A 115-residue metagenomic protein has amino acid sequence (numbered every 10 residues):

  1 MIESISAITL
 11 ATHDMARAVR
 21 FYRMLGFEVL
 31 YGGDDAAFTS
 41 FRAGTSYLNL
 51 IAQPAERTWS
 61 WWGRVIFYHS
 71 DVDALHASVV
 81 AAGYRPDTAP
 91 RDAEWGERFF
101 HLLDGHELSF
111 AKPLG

Functional and structural regions predicted by a protein language model:
I2, T9-L48: Core segments of cupin and vicinal oxygen chelate
S4-H13, R42, A55-A81, R98-L103: Vicinal oxygen chelate
A18-R23, V79, L102-G105: Conserved active-site tyrosine of GNAT-family acetyltransferases
G32, I51, A89-P90: Residue-level detector of family-conserved "landmark" positions at structurally sensitive sites
G33, E56-R57, D92-E94: A short beta-turn/loop motif at secondary-structure boundaries
S46-N49, T58, G105-L108: Short, charged/polar, Gly/Pro-enriched secondary-structure boundary elements
A82-G115: Vicinal oxygen chelate
